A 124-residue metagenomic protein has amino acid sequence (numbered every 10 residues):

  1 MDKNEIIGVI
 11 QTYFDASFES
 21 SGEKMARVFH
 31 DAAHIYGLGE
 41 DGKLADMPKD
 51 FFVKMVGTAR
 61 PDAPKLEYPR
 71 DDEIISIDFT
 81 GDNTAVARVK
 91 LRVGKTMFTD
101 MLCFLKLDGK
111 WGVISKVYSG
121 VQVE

Functional and structural regions predicted by a protein language model:
M1-D31: Short, low-complexity N-terminal intrinsically disordered segments enriched in polar/charged residues
E5-I7, H34-D41, A45-T96: Surface-exposed, charged secondary-structure patches
K24, V28-D31, G42-L44, R70 (+2 more regions): Residue-level signal for alpha-helical context at structural boundaries
F29, L91, V117-Y118: Short beta-strand segments enriched in hydrophobic/aromatic residues within well-folded beta-rich domains
D31, D82-N83, G109-K110: Beta-strand-connecting loop/turn residues
M97-E124: Short beta-strand edge/turn micro-motifs at domain boundaries
